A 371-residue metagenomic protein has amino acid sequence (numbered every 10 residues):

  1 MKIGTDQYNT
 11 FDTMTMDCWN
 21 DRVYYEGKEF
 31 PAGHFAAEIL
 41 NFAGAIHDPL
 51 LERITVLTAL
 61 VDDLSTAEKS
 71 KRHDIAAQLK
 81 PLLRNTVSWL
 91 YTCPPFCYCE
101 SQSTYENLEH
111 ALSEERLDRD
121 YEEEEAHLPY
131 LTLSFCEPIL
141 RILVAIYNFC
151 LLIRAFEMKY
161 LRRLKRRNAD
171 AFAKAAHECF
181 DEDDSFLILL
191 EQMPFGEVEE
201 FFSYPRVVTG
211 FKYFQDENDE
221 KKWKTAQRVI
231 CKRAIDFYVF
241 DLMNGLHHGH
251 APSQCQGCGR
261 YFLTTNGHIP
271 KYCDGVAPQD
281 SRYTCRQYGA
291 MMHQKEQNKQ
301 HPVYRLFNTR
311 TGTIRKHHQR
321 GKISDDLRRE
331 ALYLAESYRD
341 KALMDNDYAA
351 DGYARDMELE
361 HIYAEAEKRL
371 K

Functional and structural regions predicted by a protein language model:
M1-T265, Q294, N298-H318, E330-A342 (+1 more regions): Short helix-coil boundary/hinge micro-motifs
G267-Y288: Cysteine-rich micro-motifs
M291: A contiguous, mid-protein "functional segment" used to position or interact with cofactors/ions or partner subunits
Q319-D326, D347-Y348: Charged, low-complexity interaction regions
